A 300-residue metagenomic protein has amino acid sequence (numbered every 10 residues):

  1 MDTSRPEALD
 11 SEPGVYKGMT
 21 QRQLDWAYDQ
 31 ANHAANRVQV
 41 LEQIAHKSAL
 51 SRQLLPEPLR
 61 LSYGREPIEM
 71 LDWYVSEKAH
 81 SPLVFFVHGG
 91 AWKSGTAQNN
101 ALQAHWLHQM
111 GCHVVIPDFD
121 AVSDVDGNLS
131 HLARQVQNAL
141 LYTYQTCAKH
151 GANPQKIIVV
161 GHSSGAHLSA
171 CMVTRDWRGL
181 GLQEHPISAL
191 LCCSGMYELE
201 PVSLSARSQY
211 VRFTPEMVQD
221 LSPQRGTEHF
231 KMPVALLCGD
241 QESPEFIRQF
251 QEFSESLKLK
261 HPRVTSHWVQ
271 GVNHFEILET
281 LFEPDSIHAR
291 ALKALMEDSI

Functional and structural regions predicted by a protein language model:
Q23-A79: N-terminal cap/lid segment of alpha/beta-hydrolase-fold proteins
S81-G90: Short beta-strand element of the alpha/beta-hydrolase
V87, C193, V269-V272: Alpha/beta-hydrolase
A91, F119-S123, Y197, N273: Alpha/beta-hydrolase active-site loop signature
G95-A104, V115-K156, E283: Catalytic nucleophile-loop/oxyanion-hole region of alpha/beta-hydrolase and closely related hydrolase-like folds
L141-S205: Primarily recognizes the serine-hydrolase "nucleophile elbow" in alpha/beta-hydrolase and SGNH/GDSL folds
Q183-E184, A189-S203, P215-E252: The feature captures the conserved acid-bearing segment of alpha/beta-hydrolase catalytic domains
I247, Q251, K258-I300: C-terminal catalytic histidine-bearing segment of alpha/beta-hydrolase fold enzymes
